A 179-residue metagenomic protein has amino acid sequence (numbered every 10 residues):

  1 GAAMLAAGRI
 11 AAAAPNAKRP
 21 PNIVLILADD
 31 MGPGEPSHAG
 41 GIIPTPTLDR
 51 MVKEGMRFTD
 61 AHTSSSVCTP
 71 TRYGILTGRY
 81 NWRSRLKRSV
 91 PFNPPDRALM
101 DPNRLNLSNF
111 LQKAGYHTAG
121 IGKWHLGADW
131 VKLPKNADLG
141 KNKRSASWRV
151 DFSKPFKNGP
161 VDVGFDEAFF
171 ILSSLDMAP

Functional and structural regions predicted by a protein language model:
G1-P179: Formylglycine-dependent sulfatase
